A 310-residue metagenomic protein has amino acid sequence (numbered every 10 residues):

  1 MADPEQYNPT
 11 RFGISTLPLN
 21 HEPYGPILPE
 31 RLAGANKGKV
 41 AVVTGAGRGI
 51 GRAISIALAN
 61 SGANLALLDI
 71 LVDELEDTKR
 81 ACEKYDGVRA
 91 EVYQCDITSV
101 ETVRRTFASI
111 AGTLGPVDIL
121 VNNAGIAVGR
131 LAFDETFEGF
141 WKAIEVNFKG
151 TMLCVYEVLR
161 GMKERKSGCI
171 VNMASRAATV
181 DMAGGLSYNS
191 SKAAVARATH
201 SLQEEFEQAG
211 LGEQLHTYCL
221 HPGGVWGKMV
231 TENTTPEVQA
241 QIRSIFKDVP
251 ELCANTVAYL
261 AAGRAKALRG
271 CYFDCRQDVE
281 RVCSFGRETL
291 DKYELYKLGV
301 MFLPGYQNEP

Functional and structural regions predicted by a protein language model:
A2-P26, L215, C219-L220, Q239-P310: C-terminal helical subdomain
V40, G47-G49: Conserved glycine-rich cofactor-binding loop
A63-D77: Conserved glycine-rich Rossmann-like NAD(P)H-binding loop of the short-chain dehydrogenase/reductase
V72-D73, Q94-T106, F137: The beta1-alpha1 cofactor-binding region of Rossmann-like NAD(H)/NADP(H)-dependent oxidoreductases
L131-I144: Substrate-binding pocket helix/loop in short-chain dehydrogenase/reductase
V155, S191: Active-site helix of classical SDR
S175: Residue(s) in the substrate-gating loop at a strand-loop-helix junction that position the organic substrate next
